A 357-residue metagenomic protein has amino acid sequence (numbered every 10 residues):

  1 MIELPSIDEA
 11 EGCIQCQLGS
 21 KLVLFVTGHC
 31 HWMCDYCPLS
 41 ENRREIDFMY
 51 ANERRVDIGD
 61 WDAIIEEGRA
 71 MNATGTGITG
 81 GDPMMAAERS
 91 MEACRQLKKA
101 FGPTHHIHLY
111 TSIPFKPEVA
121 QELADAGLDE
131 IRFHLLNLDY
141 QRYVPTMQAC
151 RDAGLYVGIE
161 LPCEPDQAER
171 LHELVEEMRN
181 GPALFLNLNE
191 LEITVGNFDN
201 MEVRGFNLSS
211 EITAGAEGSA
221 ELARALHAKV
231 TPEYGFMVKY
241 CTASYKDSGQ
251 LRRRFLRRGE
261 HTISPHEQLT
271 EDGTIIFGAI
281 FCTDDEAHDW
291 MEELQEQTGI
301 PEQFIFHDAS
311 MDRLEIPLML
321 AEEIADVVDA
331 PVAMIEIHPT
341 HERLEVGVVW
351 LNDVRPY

Functional and structural regions predicted by a protein language model:
M1-L4, A10-V56: Canonical Radical SAM [4Fe-4S] cluster-binding loop centered on the CxxxCxxC motif and its immediate flanking residues
M1-S6, H261-Y357: Radical SAM enzyme core and accessory elements
N42-D57, M71-A86, A100-V119, L123-Y143 (+2 more regions): Core AdoMet radical
R43, V56-G59, M71-T76, E192-G205 (+2 more regions): Conserved mixed alpha/beta catalytic, RNA-binding, or beta-rich assembly cores of soluble enzyme, regulatory
M91-G102, A124, M147-D152, H227-P232: Surface-exposed amphipathic alpha-helices with a cationic face
E122-H134, V175-L188, E233, G259-F277: Structural recognition of alpha->loop->beta junctions
V144-G249, E267-T270: Conserved C-terminal portion of the radical SAM core fold that forms the substrate/S-adenosylmethionine-binding
